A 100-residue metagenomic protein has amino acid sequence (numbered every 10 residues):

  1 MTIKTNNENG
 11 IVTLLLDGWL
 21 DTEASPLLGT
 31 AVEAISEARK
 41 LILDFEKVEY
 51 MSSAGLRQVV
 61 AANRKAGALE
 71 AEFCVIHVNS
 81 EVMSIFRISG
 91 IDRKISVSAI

Functional and structural regions predicted by a protein language model:
T2-G29, E49: STAS-typified acidic loop motif
T22-K94: Amphipathic alpha-helical interaction surfaces in cytosolic regulatory modules
S96-I100: Short acidic-hydrophobic, aromatic-tinged amphipathic segments that line or gate anion-handling sites
